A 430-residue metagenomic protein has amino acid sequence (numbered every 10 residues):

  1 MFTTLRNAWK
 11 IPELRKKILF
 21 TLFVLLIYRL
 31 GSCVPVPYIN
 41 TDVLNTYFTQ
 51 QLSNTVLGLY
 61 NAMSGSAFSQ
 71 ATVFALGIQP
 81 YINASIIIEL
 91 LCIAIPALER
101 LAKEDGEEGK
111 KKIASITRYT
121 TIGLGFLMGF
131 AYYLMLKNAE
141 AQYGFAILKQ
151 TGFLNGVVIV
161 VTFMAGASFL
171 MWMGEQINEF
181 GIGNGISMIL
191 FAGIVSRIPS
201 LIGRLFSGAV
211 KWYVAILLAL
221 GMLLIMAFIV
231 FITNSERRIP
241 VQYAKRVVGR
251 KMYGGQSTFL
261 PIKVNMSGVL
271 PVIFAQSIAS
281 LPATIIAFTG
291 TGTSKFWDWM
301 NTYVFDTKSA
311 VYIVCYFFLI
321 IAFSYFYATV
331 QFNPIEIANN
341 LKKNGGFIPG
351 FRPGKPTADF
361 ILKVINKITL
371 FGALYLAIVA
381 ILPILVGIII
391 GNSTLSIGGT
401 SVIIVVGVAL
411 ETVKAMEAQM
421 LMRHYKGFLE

Functional and structural regions predicted by a protein language model:
M1-E430: N-terminal cationic and glycine-rich segments that engage phosphates or anionic surfaces
